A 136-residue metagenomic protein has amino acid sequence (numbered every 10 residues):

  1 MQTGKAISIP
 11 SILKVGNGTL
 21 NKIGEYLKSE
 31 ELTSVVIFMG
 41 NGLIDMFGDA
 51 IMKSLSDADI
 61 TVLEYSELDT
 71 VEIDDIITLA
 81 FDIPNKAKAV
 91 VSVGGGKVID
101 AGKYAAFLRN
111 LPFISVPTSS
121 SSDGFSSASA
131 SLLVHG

Functional and structural regions predicted by a protein language model:
M1-A89: ATP/NTP phosphate-donor binding region
E72-G136: Glycine/threonine-rich beta-strand-loop-alpha-helix active-site module that forms ligand/phosphate-binding
